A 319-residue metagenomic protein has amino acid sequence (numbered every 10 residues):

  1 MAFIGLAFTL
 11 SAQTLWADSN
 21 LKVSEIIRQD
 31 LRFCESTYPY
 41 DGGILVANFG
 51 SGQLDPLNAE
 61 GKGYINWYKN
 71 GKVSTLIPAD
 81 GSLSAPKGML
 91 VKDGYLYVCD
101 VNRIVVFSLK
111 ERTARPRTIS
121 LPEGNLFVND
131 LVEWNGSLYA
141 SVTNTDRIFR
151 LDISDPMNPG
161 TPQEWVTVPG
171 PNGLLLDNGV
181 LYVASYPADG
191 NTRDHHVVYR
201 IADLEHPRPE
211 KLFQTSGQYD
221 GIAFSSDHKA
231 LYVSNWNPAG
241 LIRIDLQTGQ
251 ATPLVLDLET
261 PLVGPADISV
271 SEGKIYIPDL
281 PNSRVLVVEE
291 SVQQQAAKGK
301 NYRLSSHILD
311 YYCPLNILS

Functional and structural regions predicted by a protein language model:
Q13-N20, A59-G63: Blade/loop signatures of beta-propeller domains
K22-I27, K72-A79, A114-L121, N158-V166 (+2 more regions): A short beta-strand motif characteristic of beta-propeller blades
D30, L45-A59, L96-R103, A140-D146 (+3 more regions): Conserved beta-strand positions in repeat-built beta-propeller and related beta-rich domains
D30-D41, K62, D80-Y95, P122-N135 (+7 more regions): Beta-rich, blade/repeat-based domains predominating in secreted/periplasmic proteins but also intracellular
L57, G61-N66, R103-V105, R147-F149 (+3 more regions): A short loop-to-beta-strand structural motif that recurs across blades of beta-propeller domains
Y68-K72, S108-T113, D152-M157, A202-H206 (+2 more regions): Short loop/turn segments that connect beta-strands within beta-propeller blades
C99-L151: Hydrophobic alpha-helical segments and helix pairs
P265-Y312: Blade-level signature of beta-propeller repeat domains, shared across WD40, Kelch, NHL, RCC1 and BNR/Asp-box propellers
